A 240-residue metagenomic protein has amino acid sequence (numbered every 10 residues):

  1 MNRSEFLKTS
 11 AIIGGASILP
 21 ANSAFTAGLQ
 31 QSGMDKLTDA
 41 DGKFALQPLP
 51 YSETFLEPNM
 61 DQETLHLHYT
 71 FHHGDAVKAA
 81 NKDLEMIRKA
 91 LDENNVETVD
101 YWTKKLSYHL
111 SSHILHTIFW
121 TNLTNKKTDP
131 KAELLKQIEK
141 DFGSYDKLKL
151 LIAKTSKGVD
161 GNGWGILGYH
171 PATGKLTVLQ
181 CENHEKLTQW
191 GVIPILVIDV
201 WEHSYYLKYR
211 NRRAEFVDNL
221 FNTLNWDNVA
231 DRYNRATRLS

Functional and structural regions predicted by a protein language model:
E5-T26: N-terminal export signals
A21-L56: C-terminal segment of N-terminal export signals and the immediately downstream linker at the start of the mature
D39, K43, F71-G74, I87-L91 (+2 more regions): All-alpha RGS (Regulator of G-protein Signaling) helical domain and cognate RGS-like helical scaffolds
P48-H72: Short His/Asp/Glu-rich catalytic/ion-coordination signatures at enzyme active sites or charged loops
Q62-H66, T103-K104, N225: Second-shell loop/turn segments in exported
K82: Aromatic-residue-lined binding/catalytic grooves and analogous aromatic/hydrophobic interfacial grooves in multimeric
S156-L224: An amphipathic alpha-helical core segment
E215-S240: N-terminal targeting pre-sequences for secretion and organelle import
